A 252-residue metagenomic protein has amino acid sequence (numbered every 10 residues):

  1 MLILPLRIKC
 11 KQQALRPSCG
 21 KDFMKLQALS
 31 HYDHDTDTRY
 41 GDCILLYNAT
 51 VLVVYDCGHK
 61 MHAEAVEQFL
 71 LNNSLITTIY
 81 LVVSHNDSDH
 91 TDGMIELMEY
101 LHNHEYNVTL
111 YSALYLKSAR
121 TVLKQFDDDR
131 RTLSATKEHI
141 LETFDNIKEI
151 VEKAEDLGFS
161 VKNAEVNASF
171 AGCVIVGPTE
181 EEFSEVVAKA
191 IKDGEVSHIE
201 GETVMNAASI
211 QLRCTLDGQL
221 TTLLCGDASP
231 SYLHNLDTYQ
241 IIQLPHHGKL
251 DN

Functional and structural regions predicted by a protein language model:
I8-C10, C19-I76, E155-I241, H246-K249: Core dinuclear metal-dependent hydrolase active-site scaffold
H62, G93, L97, T143-N146 (+1 more regions): Stable alpha-helical elements in mature extracytoplasmic
Q68-L70, E96-M98, K124-D127, D237-Y239: Short, glycine/charged-enriched secondary-structure capping and boundary segments
T78-L101, P245-N252: Di-metal (Zn2+ and/or Mg2+/Mn2+) metal-binding site signature of metallo-dependent hydrolases with the MBL/beta-CASP
I79, V108, Q240: Conserved acidic residues
H104-V174, N235: Binuclear metal-ion centers of metallo-dependent hydrolases, dominated by the metallo-beta-lactamase
